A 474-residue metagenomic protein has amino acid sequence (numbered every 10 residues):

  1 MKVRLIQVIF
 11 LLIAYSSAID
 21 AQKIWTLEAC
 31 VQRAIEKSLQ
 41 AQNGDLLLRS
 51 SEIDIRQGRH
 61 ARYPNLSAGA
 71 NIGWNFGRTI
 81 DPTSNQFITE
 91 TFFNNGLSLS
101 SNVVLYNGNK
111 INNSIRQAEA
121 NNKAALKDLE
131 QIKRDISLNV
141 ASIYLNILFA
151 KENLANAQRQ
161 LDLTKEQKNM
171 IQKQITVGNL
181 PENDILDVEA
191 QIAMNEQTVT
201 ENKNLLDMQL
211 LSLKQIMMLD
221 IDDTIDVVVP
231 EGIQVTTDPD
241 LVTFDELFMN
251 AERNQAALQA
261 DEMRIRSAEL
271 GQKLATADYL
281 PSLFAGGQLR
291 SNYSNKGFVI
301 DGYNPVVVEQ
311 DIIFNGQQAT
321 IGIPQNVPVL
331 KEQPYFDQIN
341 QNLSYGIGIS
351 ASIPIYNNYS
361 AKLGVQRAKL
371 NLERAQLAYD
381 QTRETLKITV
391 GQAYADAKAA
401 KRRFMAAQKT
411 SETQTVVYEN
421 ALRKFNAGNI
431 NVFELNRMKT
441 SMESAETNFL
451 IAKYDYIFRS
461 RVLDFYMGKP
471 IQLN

Functional and structural regions predicted by a protein language model:
M1-R33, K203-E246, D301-Y303, D311 (+2 more regions): Terminal intrinsically disordered/low-complexity segments used for targeting and assembly
D20-N71, G77, V228-E269, P354 (+2 more regions): Bacterial Sec-pathway N-terminal export signals of envelope proteins
A29, D135-N250, D396, A400 (+2 more regions): Periplasmic alpha-helical coiled-coil/stalk elements that build and connect Gram-negative outer-membrane
Q42-L46, R59, T91, L105-K133 (+5 more regions): Sec/SRP-type N-terminal targeting helices
L46, Q197-L219, Q408-K469: Short segments within alpha-helical structural elements
N65, N94-G96, K110, S142 (+3 more regions): Transmembrane beta-barrel architecture of outer-membrane proteins
G69-V103, E231-P239, K273, G286-I353: Small/polar, glycine/serine/threonine/aspartate-rich low-complexity segments that form flexible
S98-S100, Y144, F248, G348-S350 (+1 more regions): Membrane-embedded beta-strand positions in outer-membrane beta-barrel channels/transporters
